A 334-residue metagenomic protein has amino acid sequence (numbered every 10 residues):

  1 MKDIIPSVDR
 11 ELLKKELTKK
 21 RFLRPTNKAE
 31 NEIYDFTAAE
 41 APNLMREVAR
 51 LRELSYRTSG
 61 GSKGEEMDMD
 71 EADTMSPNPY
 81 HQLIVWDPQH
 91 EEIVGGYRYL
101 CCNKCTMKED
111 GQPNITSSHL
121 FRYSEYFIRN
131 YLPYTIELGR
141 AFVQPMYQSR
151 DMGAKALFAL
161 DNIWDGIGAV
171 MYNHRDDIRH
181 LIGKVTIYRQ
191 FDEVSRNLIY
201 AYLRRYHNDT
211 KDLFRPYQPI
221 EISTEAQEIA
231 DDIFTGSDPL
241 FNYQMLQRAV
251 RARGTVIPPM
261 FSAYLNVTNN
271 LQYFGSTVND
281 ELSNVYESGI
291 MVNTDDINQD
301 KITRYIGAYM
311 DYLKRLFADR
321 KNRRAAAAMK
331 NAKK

Functional and structural regions predicted by a protein language model:
M1-A39: Conserved N-terminal entry element of GNAT/NAT acetyltransferase domains
L23-T74, H81-C101: Short amphipathic alpha-helix that is part of the acyltransferase structural core
T37-E40, D87-Q89, R98-K104, R140-P145 (+3 more regions): Short, flexible loop/turn elements at secondary-structure junctions
G61-D70, S76-Y80, G111-Y126: Short acidic (Asp/Glu) patches
D73-I84, M107-K108, L271-Q272, L282-S288: A short helix-loop-beta-strand connector motif used in the catalytic cores of GNAT acetyltransferases and, in some
K104-L271: Acyl-donor binding region in acyl/amide transferases
Q272-A308: C-terminal/domain-terminus segments
Y309-K334: Short, cationic low-complexity segments
